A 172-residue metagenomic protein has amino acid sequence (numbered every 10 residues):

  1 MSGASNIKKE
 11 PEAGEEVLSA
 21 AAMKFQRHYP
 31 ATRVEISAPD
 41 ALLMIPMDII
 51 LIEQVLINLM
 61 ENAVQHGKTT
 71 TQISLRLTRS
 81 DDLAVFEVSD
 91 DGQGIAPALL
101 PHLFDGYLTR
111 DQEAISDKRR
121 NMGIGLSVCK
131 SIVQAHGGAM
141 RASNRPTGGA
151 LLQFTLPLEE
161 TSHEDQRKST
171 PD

Functional and structural regions predicted by a protein language model:
G3-I7, M44-M47: Conserved micro-motifs of the catalytic ATP-binding
E10, R33-L43: Conserved catalytic submotifs in the C-terminal HATPase_c
A63-V64: Short helix-loop "hinge" at the ATP-lid/N-box region of the Bergerat-fold HATPase_c
D90: Acidic ATP/Mg2+-coordinating residue in the GHKL
I95-Y107: Short conserved segment of the HATPase_c
G125, C129: Short alpha-helical Gxxx[C/S/T] motif in the catalytic ATP-binding
